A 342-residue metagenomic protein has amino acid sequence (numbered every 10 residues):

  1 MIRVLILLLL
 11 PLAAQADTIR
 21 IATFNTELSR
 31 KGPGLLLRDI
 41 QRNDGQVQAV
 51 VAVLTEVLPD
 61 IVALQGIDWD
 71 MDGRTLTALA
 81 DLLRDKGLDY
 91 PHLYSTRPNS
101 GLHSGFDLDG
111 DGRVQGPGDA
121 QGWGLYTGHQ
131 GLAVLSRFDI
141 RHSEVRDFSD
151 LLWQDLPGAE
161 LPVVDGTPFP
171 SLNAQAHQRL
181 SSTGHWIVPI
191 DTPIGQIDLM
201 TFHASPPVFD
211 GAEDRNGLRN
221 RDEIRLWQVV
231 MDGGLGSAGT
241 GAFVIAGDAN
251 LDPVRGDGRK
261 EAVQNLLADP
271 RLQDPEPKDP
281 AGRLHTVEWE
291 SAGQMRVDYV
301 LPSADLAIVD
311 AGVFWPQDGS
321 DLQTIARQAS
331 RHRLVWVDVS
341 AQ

Functional and structural regions predicted by a protein language model:
M1-L7: Sec-dependent signal peptide recognition, specifically the positively charged N-region followed immediately by
L7-A16: Hydrophobic h-region of N-terminal signal peptides that target proteins for export in Gram-negative bacteria
A16-I21, L132, R137-H142, R179-H203: Beta-strand-turn-beta hairpins that frame and shape the catalytic cleft of phosphate-ester-processing enzymes
A16-L132, P162-T167, S171, A176 (+5 more regions): N-terminal, active-site-proximal structural segment of metallo-dependent hydrolase catalytic domains
T26, G66-I67, A204, D248-N250: Active-site metal-binding loops of divalent metal-dependent hydrolases
L28-L35, E144, V208-D210, V309: Short, solvent-exposed loop/turn elements at domain surfaces
F138-S149, D155, N216-V244, A249-Q342: Metal-dependent phosphoester-hydrolase catalytic domains
G195-L218: Active-site His/acidic residue clusters
